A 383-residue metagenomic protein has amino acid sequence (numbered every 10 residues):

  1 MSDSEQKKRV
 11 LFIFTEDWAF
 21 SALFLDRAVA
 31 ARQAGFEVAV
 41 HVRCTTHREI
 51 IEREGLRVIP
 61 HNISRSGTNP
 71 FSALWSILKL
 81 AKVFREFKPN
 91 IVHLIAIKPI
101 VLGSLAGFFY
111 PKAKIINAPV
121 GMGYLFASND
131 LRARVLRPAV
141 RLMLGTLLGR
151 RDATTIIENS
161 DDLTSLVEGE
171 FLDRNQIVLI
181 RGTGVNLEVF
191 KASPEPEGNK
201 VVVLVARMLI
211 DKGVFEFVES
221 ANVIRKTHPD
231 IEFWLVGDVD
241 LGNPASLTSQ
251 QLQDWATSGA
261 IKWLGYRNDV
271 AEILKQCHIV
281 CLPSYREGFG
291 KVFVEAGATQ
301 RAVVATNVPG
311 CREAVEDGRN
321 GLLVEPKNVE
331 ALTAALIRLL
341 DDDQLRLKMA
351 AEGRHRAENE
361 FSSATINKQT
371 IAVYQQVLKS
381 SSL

Functional and structural regions predicted by a protein language model:
S21-D26, K200, L204, L209-V223 (+1 more regions): A conserved mid-protein helix/loop that constitutes part of the nucleotide-sugar donor-binding site
V29-A34, L78-A81, V135-T154: Membrane-proximal helix-turn-helix segments that form the acceptor-binding/catalytic region of lipid-linked
R48-E52, E232-A260, L264, L345: Short, structured helix-loop element that forms part of the nucleotide-activated donor/catalytic region
I59, R141-A192: Donor nucleotide-sugar binding/catalytic pocket of nucleotide-sugar-dependent glycosyltransferases
Y266, Y285: Aromatic "clamp/platform" in nucleotide-sugar-dependent glycosyltransferases that forms part of the donor/acceptor
A302-A305, V315: Short hydrophobic beta-strand element within catalytic cores of glycosyltransferases and related nucleotide-activated
D317-G318, L322-V329, R338-D343: Conserved acidic donor-binding segment of nucleotide-sugar-dependent glycosyltransferases
A331, R338, L345-E360, I366-A372: A short, well-ordered alpha-helix in the C-terminal region of glycosyltransferases
